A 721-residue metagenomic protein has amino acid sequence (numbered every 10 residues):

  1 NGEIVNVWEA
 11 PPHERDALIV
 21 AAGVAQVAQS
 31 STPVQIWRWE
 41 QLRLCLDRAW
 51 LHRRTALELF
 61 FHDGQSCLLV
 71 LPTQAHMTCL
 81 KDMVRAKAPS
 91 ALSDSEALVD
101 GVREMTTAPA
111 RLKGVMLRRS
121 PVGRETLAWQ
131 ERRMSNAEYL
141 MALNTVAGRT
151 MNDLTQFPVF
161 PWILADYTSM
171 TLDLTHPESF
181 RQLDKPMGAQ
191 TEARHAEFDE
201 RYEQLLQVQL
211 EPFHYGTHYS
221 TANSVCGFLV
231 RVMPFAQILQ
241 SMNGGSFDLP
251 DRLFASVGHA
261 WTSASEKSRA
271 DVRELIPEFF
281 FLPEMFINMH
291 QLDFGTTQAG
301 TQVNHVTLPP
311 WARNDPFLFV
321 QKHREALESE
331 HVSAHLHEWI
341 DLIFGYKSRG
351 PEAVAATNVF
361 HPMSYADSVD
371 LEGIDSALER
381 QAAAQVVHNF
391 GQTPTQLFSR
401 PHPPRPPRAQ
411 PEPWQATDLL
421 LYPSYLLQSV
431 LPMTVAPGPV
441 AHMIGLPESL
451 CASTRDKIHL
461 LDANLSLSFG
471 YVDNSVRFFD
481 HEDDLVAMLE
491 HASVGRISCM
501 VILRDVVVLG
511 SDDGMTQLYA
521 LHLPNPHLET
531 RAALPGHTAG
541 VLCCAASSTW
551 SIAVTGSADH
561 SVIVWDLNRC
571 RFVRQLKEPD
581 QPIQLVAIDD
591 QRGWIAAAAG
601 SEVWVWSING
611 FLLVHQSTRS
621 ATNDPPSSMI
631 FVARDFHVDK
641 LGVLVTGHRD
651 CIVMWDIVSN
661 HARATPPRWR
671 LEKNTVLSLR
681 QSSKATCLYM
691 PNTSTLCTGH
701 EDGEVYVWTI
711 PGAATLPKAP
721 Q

Functional and structural regions predicted by a protein language model:
E3-R118: Acidic, Ser/Thr- and proline-rich intrinsically disordered linker/docking segments of eukaryotic scaffolds
A108, K113-L431: Long, non-catalytic protein-protein interaction scaffolds
P447-H459, V494-V501, T538-A546, Q581-I588 (+3 more regions): Canonical WD40 repeat/beta-propeller blade segments in eukaryotic WD-repeat proteins
L460, S466-Y471, V507-S511, A553-S557 (+5 more regions): Conserved beta-strand element within WD40/beta-propeller blades
V472-N474, D513-Q517, A539-L542, D559-I563 (+3 more regions): Short coil/turn segments within WD40 beta-propeller repeats
H481-E482, H522-P524, L567-C570, I608-F611 (+2 more regions): Short loop/turn segments that connect beta-strands within beta-propeller blades
D484-S493, P526-H537, R571-Q584, L612-V632 (+2 more regions): Inter-blade linker and blade-boundary elements of WD-repeat/beta-propeller domains
P691-T715: Blade-level signature of beta-propeller repeat domains, shared across WD40, Kelch, NHL, RCC1 and BNR/Asp-box propellers
